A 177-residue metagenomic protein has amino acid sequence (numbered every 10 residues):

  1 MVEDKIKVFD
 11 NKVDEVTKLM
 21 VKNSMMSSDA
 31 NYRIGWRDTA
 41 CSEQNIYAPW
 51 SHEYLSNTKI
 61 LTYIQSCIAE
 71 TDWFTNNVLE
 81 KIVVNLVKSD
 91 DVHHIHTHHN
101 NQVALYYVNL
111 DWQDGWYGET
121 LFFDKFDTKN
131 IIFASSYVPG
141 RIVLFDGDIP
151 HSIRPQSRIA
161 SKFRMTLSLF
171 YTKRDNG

Functional and structural regions predicted by a protein language model:
M1-N76: Non-heme Fe(II)/2-oxoglutarate
S66, W73-G177: Catalytic core of non-heme Fe(II) oxygenases with the double-stranded beta-helix
